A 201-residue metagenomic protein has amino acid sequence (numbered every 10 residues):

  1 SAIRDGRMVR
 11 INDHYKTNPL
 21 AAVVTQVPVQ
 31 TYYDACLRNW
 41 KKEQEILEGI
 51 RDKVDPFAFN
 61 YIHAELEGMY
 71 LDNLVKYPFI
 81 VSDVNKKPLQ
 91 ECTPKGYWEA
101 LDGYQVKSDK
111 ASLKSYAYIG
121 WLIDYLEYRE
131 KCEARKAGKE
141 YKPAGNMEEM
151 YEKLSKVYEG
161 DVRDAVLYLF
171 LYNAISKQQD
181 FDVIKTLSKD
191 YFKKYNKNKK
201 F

Functional and structural regions predicted by a protein language model:
A2-F201: Oxidative protein folding and maturation machinery
